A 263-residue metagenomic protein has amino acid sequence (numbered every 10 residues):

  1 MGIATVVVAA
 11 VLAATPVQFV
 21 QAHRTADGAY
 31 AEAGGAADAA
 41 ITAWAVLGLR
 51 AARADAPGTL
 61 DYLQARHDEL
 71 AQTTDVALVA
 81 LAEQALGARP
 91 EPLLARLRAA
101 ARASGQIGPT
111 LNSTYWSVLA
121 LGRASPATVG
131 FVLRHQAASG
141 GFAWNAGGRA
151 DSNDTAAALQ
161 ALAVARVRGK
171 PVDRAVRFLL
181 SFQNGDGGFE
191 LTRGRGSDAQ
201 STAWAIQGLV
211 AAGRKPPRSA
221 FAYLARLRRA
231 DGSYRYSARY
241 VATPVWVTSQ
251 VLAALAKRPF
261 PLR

Functional and structural regions predicted by a protein language model:
M1-A13: Secretory targeting and sorting signals
V8-V11, Y30-P57, D68-E91, Q106-G130 (+3 more regions): An alpha-helical repeat/solenoid feature that recognizes helix-turn-helix modules
A13-D27: Short N-terminal segments immediately surrounding and downstream of signal-peptide cleavage
V20, L63-R66, L97, V132 (+3 more regions): Buried hydrophobic core positions in alpha-solenoid tandem helical repeats
K215-R229: Juxtamembrane loop segments immediately following a transmembrane helix
